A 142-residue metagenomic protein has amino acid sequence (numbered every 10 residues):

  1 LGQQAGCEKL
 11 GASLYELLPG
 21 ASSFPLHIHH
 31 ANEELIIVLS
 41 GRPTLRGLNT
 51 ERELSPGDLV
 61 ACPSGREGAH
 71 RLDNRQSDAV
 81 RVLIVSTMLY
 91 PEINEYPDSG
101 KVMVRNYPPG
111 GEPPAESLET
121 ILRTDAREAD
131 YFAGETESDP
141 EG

Functional and structural regions predicted by a protein language model:
L1-L26, N32, E141-G142: A short glycine-rich, His/Asp/Glu-containing loop-to-beta-strand
G11-L14, A69, A79: Conserved beta-strand residues within beta-sheet cores
L14-L18, I28-L45, V85-L89: Short, conserved beta-strand element in jelly-roll/cupin
L18-S22, R42, E51, R66-E67 (+2 more regions): Short, charged/polar surface micro-motifs in flexible loops or helix N-caps
P25, L45-R46, C62, A69-Q76: Short beta-strand His + acidic residue motifs that chelate non-heme Fe in jelly-roll/DSBH and cupin folds
G41, G57, L72: Short hydrophobic/aromatic patches on the structural cores and recognition surfaces of FHA
L48-G65: Short acidic-glycine-tyrosine-enriched beta hairpin
D73-G142: Double-stranded beta-helix
